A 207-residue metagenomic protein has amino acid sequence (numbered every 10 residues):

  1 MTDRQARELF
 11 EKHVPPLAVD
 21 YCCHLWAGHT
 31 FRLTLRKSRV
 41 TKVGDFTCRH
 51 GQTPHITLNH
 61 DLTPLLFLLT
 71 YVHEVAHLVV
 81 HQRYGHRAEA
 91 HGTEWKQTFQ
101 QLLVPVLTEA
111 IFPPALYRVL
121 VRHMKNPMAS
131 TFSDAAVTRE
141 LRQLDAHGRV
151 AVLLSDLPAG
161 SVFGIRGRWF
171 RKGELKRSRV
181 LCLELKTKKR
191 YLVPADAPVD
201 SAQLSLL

Functional and structural regions predicted by a protein language model:
M1-T2, T70: Short, compositionally biased low-complexity segments
T2-R49, H55, D61, Y84-L207: Metalloprotease/metallohydrolase-associated module, dominated by Zn2+-dependent proteases
P64: Conserved short loop/helix modules at catalytic or binding sites in compact beta-alpha or helix-hairpin-helix contexts
L69-Q82: Active-site recognition of the HExxH zinc-binding catalytic motif
